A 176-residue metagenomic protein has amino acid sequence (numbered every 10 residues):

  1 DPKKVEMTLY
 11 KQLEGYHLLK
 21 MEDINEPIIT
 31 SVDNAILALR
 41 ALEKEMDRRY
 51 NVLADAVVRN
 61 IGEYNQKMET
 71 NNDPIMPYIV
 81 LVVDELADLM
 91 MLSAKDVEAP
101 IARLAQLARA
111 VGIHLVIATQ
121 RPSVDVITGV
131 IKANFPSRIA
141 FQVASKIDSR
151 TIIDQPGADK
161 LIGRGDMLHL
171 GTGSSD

Functional and structural regions predicted by a protein language model:
P2-V58, M76-V143, I147-L161, L168-D176: P-loop NTPase catalytic phosphate-binding loop
N60-Y78: Mid-core helix/loop region of P-loop NTP-binding domains shared across ATPases and GTPases
